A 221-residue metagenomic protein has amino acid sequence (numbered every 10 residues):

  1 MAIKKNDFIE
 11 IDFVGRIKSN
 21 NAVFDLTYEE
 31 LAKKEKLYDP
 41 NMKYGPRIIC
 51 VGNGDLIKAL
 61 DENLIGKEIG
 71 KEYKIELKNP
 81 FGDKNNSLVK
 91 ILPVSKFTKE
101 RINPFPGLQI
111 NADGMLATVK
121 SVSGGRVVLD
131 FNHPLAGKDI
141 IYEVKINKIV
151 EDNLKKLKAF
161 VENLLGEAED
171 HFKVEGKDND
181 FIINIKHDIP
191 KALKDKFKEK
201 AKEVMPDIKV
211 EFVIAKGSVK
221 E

Functional and structural regions predicted by a protein language model:
M1-E221: FKBP-type peptidyl-prolyl cis-trans isomerases
